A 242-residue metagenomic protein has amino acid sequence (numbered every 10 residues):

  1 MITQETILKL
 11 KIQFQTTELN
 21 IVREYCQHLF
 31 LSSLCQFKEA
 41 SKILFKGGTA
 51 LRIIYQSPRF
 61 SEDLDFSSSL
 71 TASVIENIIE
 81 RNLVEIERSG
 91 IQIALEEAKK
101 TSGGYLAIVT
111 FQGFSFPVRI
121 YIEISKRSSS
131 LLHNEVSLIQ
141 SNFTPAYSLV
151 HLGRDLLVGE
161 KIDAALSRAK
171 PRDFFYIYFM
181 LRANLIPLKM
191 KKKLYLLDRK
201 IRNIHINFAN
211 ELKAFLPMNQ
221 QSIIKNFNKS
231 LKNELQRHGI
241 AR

Functional and structural regions predicted by a protein language model:
M1-I43, I54-S57, S69-R242: Structured mid-to-C-terminal alpha-helical surface segments
K46-T49: Glycine-rich beta-strand-to-loop/alpha-helix junction loops that act as flexible
F60: The conserved glycine-aromatic submotif of the RRM
